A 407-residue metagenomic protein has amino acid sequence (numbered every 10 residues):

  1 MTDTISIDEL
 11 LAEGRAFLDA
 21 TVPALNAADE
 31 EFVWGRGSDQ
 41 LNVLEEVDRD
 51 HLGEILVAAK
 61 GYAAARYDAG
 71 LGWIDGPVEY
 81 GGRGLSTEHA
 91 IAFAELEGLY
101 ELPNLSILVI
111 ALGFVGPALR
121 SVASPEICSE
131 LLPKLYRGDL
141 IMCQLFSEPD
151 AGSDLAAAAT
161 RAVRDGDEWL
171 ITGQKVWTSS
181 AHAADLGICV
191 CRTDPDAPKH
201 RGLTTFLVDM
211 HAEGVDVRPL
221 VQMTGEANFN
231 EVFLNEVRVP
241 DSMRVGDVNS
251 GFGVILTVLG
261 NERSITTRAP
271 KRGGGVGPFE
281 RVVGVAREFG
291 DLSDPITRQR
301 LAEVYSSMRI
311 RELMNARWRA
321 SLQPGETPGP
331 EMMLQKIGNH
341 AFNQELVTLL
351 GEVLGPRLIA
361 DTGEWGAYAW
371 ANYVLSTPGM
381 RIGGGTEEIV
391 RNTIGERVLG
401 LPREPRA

Functional and structural regions predicted by a protein language model:
M1-V109, E130, K134, T362 (+1 more regions): Amphipathic, small/basic residue-rich leader segments at the start of a protein or domain
I5, V215-E312, M380: Glycine-rich beta->alpha junctions and the first turn(s) of the following alpha-helix
L11, A92-F93, F114, V254-A269 (+1 more regions): Glycine-rich phosphate/cofactor-binding loops in nucleotide/flavin-utilizing enzymes
E30, P295-R298, R309-E364: C-terminal helix-coil-helix/basic helical segment that borders enzyme active sites and/or dimer interfaces and provides
I107-E126, G152: N-terminal glycine-rich flavin-associated loop
G138-F146, I188: A short, Trp-centered hydrophobic/proline-enriched beta-strand micro-motif
T160-V163: A structural signal for short hydrophobic beta-strand segments in well-ordered beta-sheet cores
D167, T172-R218: A short core secondary-structure module
